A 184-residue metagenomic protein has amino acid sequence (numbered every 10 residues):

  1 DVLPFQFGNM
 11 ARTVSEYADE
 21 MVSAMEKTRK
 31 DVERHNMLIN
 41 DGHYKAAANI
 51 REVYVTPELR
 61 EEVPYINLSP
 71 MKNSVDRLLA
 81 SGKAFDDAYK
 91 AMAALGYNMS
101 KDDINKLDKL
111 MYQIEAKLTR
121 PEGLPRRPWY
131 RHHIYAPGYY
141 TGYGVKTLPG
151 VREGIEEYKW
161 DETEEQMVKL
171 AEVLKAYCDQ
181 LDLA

Functional and structural regions predicted by a protein language model:
D1-A184: Secretory-pathway/membrane protein signature
